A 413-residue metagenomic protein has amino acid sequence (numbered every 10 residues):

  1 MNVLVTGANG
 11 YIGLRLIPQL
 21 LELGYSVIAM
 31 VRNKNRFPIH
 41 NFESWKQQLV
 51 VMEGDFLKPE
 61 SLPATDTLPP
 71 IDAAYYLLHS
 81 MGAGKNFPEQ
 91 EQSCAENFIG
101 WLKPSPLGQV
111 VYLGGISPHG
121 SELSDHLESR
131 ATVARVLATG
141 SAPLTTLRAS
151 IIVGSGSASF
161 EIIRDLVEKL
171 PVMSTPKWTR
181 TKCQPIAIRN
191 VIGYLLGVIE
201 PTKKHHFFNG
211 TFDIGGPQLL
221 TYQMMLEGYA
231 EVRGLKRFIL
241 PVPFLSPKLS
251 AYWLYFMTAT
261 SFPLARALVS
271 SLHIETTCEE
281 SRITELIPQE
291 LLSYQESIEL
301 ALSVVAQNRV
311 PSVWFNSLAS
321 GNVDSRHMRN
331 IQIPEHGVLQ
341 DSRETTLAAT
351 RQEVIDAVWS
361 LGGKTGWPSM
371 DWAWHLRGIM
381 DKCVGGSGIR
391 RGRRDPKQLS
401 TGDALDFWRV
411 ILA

Functional and structural regions predicted by a protein language model:
M1-Y25: N-terminal Rossmann NAD(P)H-binding glycine-rich loop of SDR-like oxidoreductase domains
T6, M30, L77, V110-G115 (+1 more regions): SDR active-site strand-loop-helix element
L16, L23, H40, S121-L235 (+1 more regions): Oxidoreductase cofactor-interface core, primarily capturing Rossmann-like NAD(P)-dependent enzymes
Y25-N33: Conserved glycine-rich Rossmann-like NAD(P)H-binding loop of the short-chain dehydrogenase/reductase
N35, E43-S105, G115-G120: NAD(P)H-binding glycine-rich loop region in Rossmannoid oxidoreductase-like domains and their noncatalytic homologs
P104-Q109, S141-A142: A short helix->loop->beta-strand "cap" motif at the edges of active sites that frequently abuts
L245-H336, V384, G388, D395-Q398: A hydrophobic C-terminal alpha-helical subdomain
V338-L339, T346-A413: Glycine-rich portal/gate segments that line the openings of hydrophobic small-molecule binding cavities
